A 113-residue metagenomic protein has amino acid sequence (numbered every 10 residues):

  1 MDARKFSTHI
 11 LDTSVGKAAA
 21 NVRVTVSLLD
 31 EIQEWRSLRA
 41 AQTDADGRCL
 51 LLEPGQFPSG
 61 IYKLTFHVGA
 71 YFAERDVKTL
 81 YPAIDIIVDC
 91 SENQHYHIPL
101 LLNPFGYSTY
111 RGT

Functional and structural regions predicted by a protein language model:
M1-A20, L28: Beta-strand-rich domain onsets/edges
S14, V22, R39-Q42, E53: Short hydrophobic alpha-helix segments
R23-S27, K63-T65: Beta-strand signatures of extracellular beta-sandwich domains
S27-Q33: Change "in extracellular beta-sheet-rich domains … of secreted and cell-surface proteins" to "in beta-sheet-rich domains
Q33-L50: Short, acidic Ser/Thr/Gly-rich low-complexity loop/linker segments typical of extracellular and cell-surface proteins
F57-Y62: A glycine-anchored, Pro-Gly-centered beta-turn/N-cap motif
K63-T113: Feature of secretome-associated and extracellular-like proteins
